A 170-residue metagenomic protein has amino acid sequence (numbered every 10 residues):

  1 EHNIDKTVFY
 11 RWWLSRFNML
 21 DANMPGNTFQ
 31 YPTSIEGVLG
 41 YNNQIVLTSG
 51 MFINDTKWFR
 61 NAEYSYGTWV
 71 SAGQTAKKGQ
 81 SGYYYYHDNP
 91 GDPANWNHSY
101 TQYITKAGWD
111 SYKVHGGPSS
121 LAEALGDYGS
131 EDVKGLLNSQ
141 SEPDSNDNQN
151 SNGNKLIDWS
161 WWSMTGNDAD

Functional and structural regions predicted by a protein language model:
E1-E123: Substrate-binding groove/exosite segments of carbohydrate-active enzymes
G37-V38, G79-Y103, L136-D170: The feature captures the catalytic groove of carbohydrate-active enzymes
G126-Y128: Mobile, glycine-rich extracellular loop/lid and propeptide segments that shape or gate substrate/ligand access
